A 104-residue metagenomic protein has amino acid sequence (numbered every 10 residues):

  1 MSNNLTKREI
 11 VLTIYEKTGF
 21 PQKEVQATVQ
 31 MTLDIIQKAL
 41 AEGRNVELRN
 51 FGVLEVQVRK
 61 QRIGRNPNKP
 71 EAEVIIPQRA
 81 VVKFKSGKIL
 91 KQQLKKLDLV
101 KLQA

Functional and structural regions predicted by a protein language model:
M1-A104: Strongly charged
